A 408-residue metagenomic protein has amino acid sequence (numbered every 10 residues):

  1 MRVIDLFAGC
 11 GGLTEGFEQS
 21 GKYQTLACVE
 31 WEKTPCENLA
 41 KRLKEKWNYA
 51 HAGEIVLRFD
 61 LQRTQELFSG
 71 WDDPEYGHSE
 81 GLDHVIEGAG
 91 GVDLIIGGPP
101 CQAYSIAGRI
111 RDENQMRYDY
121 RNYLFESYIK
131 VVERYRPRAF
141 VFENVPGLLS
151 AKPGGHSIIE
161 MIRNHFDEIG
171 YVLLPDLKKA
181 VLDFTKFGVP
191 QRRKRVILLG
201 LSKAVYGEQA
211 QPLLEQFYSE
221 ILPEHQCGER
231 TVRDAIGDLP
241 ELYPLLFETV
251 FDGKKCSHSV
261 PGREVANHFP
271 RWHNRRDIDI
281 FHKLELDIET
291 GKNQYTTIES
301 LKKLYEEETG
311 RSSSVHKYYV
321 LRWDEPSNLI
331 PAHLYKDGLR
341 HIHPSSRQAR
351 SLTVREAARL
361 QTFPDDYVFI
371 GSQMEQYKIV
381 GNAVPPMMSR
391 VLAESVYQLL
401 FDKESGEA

Functional and structural regions predicted by a protein language model:
R2-R136, P146-S157: Core alpha/beta nucleotide-donor-binding catalytic domains of modification enzymes
C10, I159, R195, E229 (+2 more regions): Short alpha-helical patches at coil-to-helix transitions and adjacent helical residues in well-structured domains
G21, L43, P99, A103 (+6 more regions): A generic secondary-structure signal for well-formed alpha-helical elements
Y23, G90, R192-R193, W323-P326 (+1 more regions): Short, well-ordered loop/turn elements at secondary-structure boundaries
P74-Y76, H84-A89, Y104-E306: Class I S-adenosyl-L-methionine
I96, I197-L201, P331: Short, well-ordered beta-strand micro-motif
G98, A139, S351-V354: Short aromatic/basic micro-patch
K254-A408: C-terminal target-recognition/interaction regions appended to catalytic cores
